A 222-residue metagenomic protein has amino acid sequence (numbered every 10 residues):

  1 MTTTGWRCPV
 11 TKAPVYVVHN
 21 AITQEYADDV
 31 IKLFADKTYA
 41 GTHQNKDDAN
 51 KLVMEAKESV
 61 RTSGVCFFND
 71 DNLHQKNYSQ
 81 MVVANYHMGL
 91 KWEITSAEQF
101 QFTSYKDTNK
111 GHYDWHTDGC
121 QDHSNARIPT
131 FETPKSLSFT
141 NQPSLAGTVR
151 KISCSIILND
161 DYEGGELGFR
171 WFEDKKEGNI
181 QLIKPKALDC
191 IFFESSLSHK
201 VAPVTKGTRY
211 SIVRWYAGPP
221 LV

Functional and structural regions predicted by a protein language model:
M1-F192, S196-V222: Fe(II)/2-oxoglutarate oxygenase catalytic core
